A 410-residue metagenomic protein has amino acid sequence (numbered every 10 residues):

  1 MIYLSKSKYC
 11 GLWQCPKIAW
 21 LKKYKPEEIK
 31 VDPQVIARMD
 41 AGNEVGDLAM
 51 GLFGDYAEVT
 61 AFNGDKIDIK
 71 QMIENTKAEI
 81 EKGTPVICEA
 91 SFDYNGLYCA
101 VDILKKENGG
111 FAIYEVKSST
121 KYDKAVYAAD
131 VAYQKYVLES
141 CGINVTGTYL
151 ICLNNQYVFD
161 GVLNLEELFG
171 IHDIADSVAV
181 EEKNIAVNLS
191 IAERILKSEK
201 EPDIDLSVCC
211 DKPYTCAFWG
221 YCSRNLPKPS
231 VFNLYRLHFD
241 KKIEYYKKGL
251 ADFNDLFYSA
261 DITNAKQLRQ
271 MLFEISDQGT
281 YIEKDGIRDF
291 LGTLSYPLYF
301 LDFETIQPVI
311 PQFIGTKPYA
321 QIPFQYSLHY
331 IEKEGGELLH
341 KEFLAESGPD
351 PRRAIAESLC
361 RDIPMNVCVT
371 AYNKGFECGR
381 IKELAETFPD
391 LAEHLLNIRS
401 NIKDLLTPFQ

Functional and structural regions predicted by a protein language model:
M1-G110, F239-E274, T280: Metal-dependent nuclease catalytic cores that hydrolyze phosphodiester bonds in DNA/RNA, characterized by
I2, S7-K8, A37-M39, V45 (+2 more regions): Cys/His-rich finger/ribbon microdomains and the adjacent scaffold used for macromolecule binding/structural
L21-K22, N225-L226, I243, N254 (+2 more regions): Short helix/loop capping segments that flank catalytic or ligand/cofactor-binding pockets
T84-A90, Y94, Y98-D102, I113-V116 (+2 more regions): Conserved DEDDh/DEDDy metal-dependent 3′-5′ exonuclease domain
F92, G286-V367: Conserved RNase H-like, two-metal-ion catalytic cores of nucleic-acid enzymes
E107, K117-T120: A short beta-strand motif that forms part of the nucleic acid-binding face of small beta-barrel RNA-binding folds
S118, T305-Q307, T407: Short, glycine/acidic-enriched loop or turn micro-motifs at the edges of active sites
